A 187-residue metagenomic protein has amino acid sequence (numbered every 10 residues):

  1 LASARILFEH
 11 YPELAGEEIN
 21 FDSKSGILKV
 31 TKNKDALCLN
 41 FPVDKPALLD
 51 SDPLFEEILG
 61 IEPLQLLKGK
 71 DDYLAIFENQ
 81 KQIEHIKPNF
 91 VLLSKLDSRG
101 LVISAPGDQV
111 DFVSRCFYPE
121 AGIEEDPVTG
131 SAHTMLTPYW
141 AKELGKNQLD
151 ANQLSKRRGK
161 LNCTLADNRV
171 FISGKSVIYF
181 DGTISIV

Functional and structural regions predicted by a protein language model:
L1-V187: Active-site proximal loop and beta-alpha junction motif in alpha/beta enzyme cores
